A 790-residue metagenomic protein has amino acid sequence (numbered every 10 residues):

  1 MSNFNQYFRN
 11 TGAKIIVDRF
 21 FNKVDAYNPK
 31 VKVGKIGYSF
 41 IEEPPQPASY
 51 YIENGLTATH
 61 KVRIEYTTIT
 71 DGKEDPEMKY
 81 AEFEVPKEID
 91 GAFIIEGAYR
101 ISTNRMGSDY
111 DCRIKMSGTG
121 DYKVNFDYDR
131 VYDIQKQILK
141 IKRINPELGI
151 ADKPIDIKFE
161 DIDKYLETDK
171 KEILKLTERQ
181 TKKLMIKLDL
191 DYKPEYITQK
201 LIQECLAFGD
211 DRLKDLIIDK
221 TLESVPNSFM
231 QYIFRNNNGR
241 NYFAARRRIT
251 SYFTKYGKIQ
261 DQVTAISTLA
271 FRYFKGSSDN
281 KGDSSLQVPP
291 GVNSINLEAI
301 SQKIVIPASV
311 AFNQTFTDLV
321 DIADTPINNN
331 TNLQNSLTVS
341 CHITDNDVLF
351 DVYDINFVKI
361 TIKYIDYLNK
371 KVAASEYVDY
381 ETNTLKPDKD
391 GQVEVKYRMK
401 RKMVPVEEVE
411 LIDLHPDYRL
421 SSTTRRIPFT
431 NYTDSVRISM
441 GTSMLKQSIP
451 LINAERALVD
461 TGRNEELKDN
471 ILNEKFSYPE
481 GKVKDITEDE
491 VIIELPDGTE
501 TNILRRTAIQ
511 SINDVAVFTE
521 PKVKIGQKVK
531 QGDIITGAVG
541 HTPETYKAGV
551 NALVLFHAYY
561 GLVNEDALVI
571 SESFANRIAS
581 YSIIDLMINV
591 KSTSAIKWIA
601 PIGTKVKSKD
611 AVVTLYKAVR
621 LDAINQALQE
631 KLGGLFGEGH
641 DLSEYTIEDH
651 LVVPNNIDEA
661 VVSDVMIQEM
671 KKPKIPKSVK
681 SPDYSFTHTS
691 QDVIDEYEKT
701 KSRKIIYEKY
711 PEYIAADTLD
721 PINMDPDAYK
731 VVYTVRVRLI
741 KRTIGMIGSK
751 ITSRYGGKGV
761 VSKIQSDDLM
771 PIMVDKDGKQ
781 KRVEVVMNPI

Functional and structural regions predicted by a protein language model:
M1-I300, P326-I327, N335-Q447, E488 (+6 more regions): N-terminal non-catalytic structural scaffold regions of very large proteins
F83-V85, N313-D318, K741-M746, V783: Short, hydrophobic/aliphatic alpha-helical segments
F93-I94, I101-N104, D321, L333-Q334 (+2 more regions): Active-site scaffold segments
L297-E298, F312, P496-T499: Active-site-adjacent "gating/activation" loops or surface patches in catalytic cores
I304-N313: Short, basic/aromatic recognition patches
P307-A308, D318-L319, A600-I602: Conserved catalytic-core segments of large NTP-driven translation/proteostasis enzymes
N330: Conserved tryptophan-centered aromatic signature that marks the ligand-binding surface of SH3 and related Trp-rich
V372, D379-I790: Conserved structured catalytic cores and adjacent interaction surfaces of nucleotide-binding/hydrolyzing enzymes
